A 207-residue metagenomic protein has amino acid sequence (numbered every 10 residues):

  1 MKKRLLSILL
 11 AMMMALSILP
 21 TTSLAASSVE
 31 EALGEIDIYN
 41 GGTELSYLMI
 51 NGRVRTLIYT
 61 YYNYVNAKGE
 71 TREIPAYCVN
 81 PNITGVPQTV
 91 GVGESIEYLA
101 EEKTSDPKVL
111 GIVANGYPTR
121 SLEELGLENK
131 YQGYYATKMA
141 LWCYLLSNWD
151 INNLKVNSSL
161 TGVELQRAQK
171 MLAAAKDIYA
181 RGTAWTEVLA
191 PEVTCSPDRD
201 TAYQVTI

Functional and structural regions predicted by a protein language model:
M1-L9: Positively charged n-region of N-terminal signal peptides that target proteins for export
K3-R4, S23-A25: Intrinsically disordered, polybasic Lys/Arg-rich low-complexity tracts
I8, A15-S23: C-terminal segment of classical bacterial N-terminal signal peptides
A11, T21, L99, I112-G116 (+1 more regions): Compositionally biased, intrinsically disordered low-complexity segments
I18-P20, M171, V205: Compositionally biased non-globular segments, especially hydrophobic aliphatic-rich helices of signal peptides
A26-G182: Short, surface-exposed polybasic-aromatic patches that bind anionic ligands, especially phosphate groups
T183-I207: Surface beta-strand/loop "capping" patches
